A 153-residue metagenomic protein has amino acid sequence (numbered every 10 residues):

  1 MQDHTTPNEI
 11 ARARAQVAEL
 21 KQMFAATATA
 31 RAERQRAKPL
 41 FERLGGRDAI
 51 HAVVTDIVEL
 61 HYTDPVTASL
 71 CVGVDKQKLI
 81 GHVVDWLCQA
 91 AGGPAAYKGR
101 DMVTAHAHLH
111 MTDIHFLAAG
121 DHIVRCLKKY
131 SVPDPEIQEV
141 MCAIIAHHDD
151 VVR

Functional and structural regions predicted by a protein language model:
M1-R153: Core of compact, soluble alpha-helical bundle domains
